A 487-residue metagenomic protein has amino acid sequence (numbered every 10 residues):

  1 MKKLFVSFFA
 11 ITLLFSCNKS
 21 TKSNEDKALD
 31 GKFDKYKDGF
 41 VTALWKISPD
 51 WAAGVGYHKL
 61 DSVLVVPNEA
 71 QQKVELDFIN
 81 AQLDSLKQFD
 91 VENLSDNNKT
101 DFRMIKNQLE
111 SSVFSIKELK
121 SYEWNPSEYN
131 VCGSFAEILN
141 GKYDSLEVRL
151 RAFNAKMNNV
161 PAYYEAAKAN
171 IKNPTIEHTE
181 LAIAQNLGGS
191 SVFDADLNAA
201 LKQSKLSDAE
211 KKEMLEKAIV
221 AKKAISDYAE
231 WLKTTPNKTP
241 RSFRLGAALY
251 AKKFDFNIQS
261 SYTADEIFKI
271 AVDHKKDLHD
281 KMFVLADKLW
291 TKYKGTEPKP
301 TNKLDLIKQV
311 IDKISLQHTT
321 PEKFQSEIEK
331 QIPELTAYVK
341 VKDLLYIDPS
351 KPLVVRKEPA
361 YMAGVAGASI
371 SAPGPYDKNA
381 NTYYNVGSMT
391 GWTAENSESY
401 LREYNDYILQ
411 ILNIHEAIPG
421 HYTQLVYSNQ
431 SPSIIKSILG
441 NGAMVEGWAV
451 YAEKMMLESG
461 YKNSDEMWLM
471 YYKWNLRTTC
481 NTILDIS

Functional and structural regions predicted by a protein language model:
L4-L14: Sec-dependent N-terminal signal peptides
C17-S487: N-terminal maturation segment of proteins
